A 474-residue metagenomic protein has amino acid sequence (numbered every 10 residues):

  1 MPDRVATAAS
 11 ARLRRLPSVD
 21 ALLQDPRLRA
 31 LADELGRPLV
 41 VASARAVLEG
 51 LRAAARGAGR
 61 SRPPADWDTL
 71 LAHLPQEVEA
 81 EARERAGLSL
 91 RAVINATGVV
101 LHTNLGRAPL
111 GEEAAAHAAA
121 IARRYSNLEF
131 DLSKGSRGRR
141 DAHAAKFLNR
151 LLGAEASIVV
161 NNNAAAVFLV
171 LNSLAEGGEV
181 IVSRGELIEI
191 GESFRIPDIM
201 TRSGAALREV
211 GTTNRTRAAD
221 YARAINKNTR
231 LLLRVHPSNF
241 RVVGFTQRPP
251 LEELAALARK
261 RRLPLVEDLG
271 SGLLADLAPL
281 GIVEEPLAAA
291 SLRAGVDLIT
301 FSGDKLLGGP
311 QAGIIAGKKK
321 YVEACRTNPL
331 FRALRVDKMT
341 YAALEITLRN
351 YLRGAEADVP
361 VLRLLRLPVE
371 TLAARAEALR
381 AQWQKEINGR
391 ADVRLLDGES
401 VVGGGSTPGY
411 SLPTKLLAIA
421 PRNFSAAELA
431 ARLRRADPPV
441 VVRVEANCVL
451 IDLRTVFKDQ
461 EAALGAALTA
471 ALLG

Functional and structural regions predicted by a protein language model:
P2-A82: Long amphipathic alpha-helical segments
L16-P17, L35, I94-G98, L307-P310 (+2 more regions): Short Gly/Ser/Thr- and Asp/Glu-enriched loop/turn motifs at secondary-structure junctions
R85-A96, Y125-G135, A156-S157: Short, flexible active-site-proximal loops enriched in glycine and acidic residues
S89-L90, F301, P438-R443: A short linear hydrophobic-aromatic micro-motif
A96-T97, R107-S133: Glycine-rich phosphate-binding segment of PLP-dependent enzymes
K134-Y351, Q384, A467: Conserved PLP-enzyme active-site core in the AAT-like
V182, T340-Y341, E345-G403: Conserved PLP-dependent catalytic core of the aminotransferase class-I/II
A373-D459, A463-L464: Conserved C-terminal alpha-helix-loop-beta "cap" of PLP-dependent enzymes that closes/shapes the active-site mouth
